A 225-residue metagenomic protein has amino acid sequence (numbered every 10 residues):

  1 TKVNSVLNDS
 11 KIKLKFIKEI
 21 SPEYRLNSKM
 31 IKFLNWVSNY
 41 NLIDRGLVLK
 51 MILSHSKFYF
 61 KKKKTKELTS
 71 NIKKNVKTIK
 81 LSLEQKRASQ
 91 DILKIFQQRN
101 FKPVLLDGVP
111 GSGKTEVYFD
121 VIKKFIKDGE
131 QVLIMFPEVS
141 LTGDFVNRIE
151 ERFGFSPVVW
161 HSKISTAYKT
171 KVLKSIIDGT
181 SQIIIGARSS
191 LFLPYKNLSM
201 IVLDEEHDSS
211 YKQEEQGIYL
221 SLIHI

Functional and structural regions predicted by a protein language model:
T1-A187, L191-L222: Accessory, non-ATPase domains that flank or precede helicase/AAA+ motor cores in DNA-metabolism machines
I225: Calmodulin-binding IQ motif helices
